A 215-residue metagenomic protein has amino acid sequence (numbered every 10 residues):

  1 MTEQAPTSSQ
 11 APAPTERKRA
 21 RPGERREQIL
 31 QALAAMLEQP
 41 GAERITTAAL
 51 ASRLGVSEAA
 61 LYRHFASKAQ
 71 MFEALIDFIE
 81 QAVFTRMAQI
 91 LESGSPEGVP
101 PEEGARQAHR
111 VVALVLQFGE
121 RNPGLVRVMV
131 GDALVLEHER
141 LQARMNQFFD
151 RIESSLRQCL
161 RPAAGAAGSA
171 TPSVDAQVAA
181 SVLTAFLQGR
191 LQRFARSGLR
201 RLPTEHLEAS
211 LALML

Functional and structural regions predicted by a protein language model:
M1-R53, Q70-E73, V99: Basic, helix-initiating cap at the start of DNA-binding domains
E24-A35, Q39, S52-R53, Q70-G94 (+5 more regions): Alpha-helical structural segments
A49, E102-Q107, D175-V178: A conserved beta-strand->loop->alpha-helix hinge within the catalytic CA
G55-F65, M71: Short hydrophobic/aromatic patch on the recognition helix
F65, V130-E137: Short helix-capping/turn signature of helix-turn-helix
S93-G104, G165-T171: Short helix-coil transition/hinge motifs at the ends and kinks of transmembrane helices, capturing the brief
V126-V130, Q142, N146, A163-A212: Hydrophobic/aromatic-rich alpha-helical bundle segments in the mid-to-C-terminal region
